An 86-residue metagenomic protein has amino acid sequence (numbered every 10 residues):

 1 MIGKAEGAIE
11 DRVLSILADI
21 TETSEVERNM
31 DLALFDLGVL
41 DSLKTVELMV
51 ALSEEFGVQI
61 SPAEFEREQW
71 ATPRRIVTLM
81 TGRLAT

Functional and structural regions predicted by a protein language model:
M1-V26, T78-T86: Thiotemplate assembly-line natural product biosynthesis machinery
D11, L43-V46: Short alpha-helical elements of helix-turn-helix
D19-V39, G57-E64, L84: Phosphopantetheine carrier-protein modules
A33, T45-L48, R75: Residue-level recognition of oxygen-bearing side chains
P62-T86: C-terminal structural segments of small proteins and small subunits
